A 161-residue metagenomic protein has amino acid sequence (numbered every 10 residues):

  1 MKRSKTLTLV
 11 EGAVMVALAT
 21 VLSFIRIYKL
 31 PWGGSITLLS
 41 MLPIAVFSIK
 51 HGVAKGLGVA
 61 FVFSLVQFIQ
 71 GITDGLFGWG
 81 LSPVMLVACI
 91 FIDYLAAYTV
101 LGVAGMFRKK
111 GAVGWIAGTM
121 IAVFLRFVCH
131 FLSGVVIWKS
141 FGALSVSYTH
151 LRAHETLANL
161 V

Functional and structural regions predicted by a protein language model:
M1-V59: Hydrophobic transmembrane alpha-helices
L9-A13, L57-F61, V87-F91, I116-M120: Hydrophobic alpha-helical transmembrane segments
L22-I36, V62-F107, W138: Interfacial aromatic-anchored transmembrane helix boundaries in multi-pass membrane proteins
Y98, G102, V123, F127-V135: Mid-bilayer segments of alpha-helical transmembrane spans in multi-pass integral membrane proteins that mediate
K110-R126: Internal alpha-helical transmembrane segments of multi-pass membrane proteins
V135-G142: Membrane-helix interface motif
T149-T156: Conserved small/polar residues in nucleotide/adenosyl-binding loops
